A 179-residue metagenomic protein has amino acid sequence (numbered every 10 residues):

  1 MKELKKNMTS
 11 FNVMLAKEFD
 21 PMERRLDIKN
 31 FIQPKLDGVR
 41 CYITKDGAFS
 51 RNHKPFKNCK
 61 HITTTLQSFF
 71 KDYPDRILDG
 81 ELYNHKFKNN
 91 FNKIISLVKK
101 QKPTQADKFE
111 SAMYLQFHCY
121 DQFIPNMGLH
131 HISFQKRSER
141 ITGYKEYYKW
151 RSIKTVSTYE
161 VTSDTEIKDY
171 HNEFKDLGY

Functional and structural regions predicted by a protein language model:
M1-D27, I32: Charged, flexible boundary elements
M1-L4, S157-Y179: Amphipathic alpha-helical
S10, Y148-V161: A conserved helix-loop-beta module that forms one wall/lid of the active-site cleft in ATP-utilizing catalytic domains
L15-M22, V98-P103, T162-K168: Short, motif-level signal for alpha-helix interfacial/capping segments enriched in acidic residues and aromatics/proline
P21-R151: Covalent nucleotidyltransferase
